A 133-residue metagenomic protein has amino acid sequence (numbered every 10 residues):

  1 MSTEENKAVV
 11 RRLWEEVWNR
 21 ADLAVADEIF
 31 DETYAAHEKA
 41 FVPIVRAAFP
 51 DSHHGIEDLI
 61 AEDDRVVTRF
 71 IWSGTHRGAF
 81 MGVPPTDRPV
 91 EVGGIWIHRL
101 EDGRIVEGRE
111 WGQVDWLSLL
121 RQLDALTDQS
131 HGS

Functional and structural regions predicted by a protein language model:
M1-S133: C-terminal and inter-domain tail/linker signature
